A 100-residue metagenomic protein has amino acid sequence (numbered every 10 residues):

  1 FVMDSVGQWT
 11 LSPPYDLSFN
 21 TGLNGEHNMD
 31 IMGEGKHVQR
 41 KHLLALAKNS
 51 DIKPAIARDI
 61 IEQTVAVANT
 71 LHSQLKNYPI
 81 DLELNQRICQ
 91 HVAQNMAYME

Functional and structural regions predicted by a protein language model:
F1-E100: Anionic ligand-binding catalytic core segments
